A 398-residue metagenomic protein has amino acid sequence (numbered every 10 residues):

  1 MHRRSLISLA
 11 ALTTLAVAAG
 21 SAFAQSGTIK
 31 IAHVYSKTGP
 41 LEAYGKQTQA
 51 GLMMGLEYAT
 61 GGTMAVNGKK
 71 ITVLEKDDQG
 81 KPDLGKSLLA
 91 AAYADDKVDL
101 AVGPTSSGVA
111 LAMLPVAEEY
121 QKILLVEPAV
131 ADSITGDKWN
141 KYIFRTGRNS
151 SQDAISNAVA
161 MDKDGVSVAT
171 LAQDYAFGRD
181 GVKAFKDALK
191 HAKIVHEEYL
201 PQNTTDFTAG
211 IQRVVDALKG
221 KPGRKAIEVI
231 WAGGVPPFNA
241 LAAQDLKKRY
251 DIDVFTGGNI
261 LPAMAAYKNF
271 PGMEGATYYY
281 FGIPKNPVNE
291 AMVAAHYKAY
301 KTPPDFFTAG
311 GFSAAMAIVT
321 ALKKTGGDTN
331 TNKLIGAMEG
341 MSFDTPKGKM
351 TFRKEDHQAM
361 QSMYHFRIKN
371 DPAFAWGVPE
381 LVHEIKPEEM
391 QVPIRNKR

Functional and structural regions predicted by a protein language model:
R3-I7: N-terminal export leaders
V17-A24: Sec/Tat signal peptide C-region and signal peptidase I cleavage site
I29, P271, T345-R398: Solvent-exposed, acidic/polar segments of extracytosolic/periplasmic ligand-binding ectodomains
A32-G55, K76-P82, T105-S106, D174-R179 (+2 more regions): Extracytoplasmic "Venus flytrap"
A43-A50, Y58, G62-G136, T146 (+2 more regions): Beta-alpha junction/loop-to-helix N-cap segments that form part of ligand/metal-binding clefts
L84-S87, D132-S133, N140-Q244, G282-A291: Extracellular/periplasmic Venus flytrap/periplasmic-binding protein
A92, D96-T105, L125-E127, A169-A172 (+3 more regions): Periplasmic-binding protein-like
P236-F238, P284-M341: Extracellular/periplasmic ligand-binding modules, especially the Venus flytrap/periplasmic-binding
